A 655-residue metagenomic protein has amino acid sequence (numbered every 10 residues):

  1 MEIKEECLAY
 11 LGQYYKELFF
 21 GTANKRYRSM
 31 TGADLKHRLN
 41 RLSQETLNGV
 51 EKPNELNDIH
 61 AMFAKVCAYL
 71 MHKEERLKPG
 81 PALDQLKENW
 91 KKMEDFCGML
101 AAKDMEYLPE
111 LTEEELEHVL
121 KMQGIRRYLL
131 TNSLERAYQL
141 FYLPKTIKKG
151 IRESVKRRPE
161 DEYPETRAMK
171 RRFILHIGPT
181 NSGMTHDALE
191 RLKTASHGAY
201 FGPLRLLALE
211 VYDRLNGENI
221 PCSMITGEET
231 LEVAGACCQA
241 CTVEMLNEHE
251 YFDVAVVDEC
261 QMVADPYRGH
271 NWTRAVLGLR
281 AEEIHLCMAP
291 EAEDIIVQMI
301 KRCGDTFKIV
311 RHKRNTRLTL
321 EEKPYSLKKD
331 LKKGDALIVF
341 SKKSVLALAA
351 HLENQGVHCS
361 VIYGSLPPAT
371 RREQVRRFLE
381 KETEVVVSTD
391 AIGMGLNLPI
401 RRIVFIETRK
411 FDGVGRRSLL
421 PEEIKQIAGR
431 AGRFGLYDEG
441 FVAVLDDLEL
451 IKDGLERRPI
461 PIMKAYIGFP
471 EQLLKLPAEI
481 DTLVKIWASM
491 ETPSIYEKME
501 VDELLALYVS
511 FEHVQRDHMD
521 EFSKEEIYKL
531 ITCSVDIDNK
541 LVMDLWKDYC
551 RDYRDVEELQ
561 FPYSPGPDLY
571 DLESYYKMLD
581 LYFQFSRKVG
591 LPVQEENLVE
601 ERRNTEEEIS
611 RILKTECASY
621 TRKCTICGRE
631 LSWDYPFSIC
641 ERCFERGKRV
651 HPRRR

Functional and structural regions predicted by a protein language model:
M1-E153, E165, Q472-R655: Non-catalytic terminal extensions of ATP-dependent helicases
I174, P290-I295, M299-H351: Conserved interdomain linker/interface between the two RecA-like ATPase lobes of SF2 helicase motors
S182-L189, T194-N216, A292: Conserved Walker A/P-loop ATP-binding site and its immediately adjacent core in helicase/helicase-like ATPase domains
H197-V211, H285-C287, D330-Q355, C359-Y363 (+1 more regions): Conserved strand-helix element at the start of the C-terminal RecA-like helicase core
L215-H249: Inter-Walker segment of RecA-like/P-loop motor cores
M224, T230-E232, A347, H358-V361 (+1 more regions): Conserved helicase ATPase core of P-loop NTP-dependent helicases/translocases
Q261-K313: Post-DEXD/H (motif II) to motif III coupling segment of the RecA-like Helicase ATP-binding lobe
P290-E291, R402-D412, R417-R458: Conserved segment of the helicase C-terminal RecA-like domain
